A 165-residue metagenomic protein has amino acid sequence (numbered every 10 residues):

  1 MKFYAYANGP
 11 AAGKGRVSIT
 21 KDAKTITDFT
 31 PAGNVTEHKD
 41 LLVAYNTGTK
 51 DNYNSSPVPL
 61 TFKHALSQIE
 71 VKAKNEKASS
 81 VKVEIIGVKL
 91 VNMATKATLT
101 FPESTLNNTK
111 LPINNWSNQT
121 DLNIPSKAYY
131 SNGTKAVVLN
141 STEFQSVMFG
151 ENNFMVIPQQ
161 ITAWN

Functional and structural regions predicted by a protein language model:
M1, Q159-W164: Extracellular Ig-like/FN3 beta-sandwich strand-entry sites
M1-E84, S131, V138-E143: Short, low-hydrophobicity acidic/polar segments
D51-Y53, T61, Q68-M155, Q160: Short helix-loop boundary/capping segments
